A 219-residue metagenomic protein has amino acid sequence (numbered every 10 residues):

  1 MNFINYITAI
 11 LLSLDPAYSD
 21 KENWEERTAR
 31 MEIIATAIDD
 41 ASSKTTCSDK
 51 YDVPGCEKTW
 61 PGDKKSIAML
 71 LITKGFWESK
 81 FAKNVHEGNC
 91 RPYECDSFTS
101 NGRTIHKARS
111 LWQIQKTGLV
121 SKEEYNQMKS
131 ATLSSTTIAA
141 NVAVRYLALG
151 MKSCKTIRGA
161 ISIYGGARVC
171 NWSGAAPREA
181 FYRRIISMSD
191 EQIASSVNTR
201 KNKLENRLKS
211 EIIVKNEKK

Functional and structural regions predicted by a protein language model:
F3, L11-K219: Catalytic glycan-binding domains that act on GlcNAc-containing polysaccharides
